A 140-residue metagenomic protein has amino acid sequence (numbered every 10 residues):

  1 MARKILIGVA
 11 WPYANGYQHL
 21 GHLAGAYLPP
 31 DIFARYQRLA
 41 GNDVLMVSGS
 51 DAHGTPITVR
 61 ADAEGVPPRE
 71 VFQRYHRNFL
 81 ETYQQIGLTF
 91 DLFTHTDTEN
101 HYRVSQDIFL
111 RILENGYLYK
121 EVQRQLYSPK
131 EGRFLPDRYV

Functional and structural regions predicted by a protein language model:
M1-V140: N-terminal, positively charged nucleic-acid-binding surface of large information/translation enzymes
